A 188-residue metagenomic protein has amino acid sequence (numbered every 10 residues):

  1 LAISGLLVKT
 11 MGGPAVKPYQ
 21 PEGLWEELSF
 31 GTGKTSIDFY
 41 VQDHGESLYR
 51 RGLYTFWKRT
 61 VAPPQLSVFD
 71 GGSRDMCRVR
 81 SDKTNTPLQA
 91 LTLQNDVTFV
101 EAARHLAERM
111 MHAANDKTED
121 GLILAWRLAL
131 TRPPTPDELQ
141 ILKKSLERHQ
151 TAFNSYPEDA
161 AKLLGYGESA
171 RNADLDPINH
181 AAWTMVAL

Functional and structural regions predicted by a protein language model:
L1-G121, S169-L188: An acidic, gly/pro-interrupted, aromatic-rich
M111-T184: C-terminal structured "cap/appendage" subdomains that terminate the fold
